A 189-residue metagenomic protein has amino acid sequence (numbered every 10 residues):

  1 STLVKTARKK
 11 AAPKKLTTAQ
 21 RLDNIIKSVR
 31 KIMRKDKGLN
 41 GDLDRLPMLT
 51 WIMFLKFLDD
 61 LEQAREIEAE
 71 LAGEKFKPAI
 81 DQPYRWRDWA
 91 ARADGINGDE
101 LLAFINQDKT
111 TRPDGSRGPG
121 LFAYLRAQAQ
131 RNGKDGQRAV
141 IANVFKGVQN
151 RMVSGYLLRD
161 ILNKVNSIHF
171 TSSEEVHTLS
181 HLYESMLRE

Functional and structural regions predicted by a protein language model:
S1-E189: Non-catalytic, mostly N-terminal accessory regions of nucleic-acid modification and defense proteins
